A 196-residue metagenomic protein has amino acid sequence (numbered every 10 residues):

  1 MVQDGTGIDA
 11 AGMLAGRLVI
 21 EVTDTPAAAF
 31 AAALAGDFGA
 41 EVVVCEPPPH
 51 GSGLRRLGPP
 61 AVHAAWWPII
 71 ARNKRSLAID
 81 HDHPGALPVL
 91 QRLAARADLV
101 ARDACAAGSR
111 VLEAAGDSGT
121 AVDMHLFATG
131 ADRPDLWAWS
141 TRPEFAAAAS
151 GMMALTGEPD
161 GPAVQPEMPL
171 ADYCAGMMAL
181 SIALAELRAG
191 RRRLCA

Functional and structural regions predicted by a protein language model:
M1-L194: N-terminal helix-loop segment corresponding to the beta1-alpha1 unit of nucleotide/adenylate-binding folds
